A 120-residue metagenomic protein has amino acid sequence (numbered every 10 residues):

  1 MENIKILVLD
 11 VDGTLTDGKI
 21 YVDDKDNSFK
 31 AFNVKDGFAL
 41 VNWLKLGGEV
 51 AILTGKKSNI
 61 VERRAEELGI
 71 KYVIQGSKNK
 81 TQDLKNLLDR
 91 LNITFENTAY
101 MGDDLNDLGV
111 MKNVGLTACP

Functional and structural regions predicted by a protein language model:
M1-T81: Alpha-helical substrate-recognition element adjacent to the catalytic core
E2, L68, I93-E96, K112: Structured loop/turn residues at beta-strand edges in well-structured enzyme cores
K19, R63-R64, N86, G109-K112: Short, well-ordered secondary-structure micro-motifs
L40-K45, K85-N92, K112: Surface-exposed amphipathic alpha-helices with a cationic face
L46-A51, R90-T98, G115-L116: Short beta-strand/loop segments at the ligand-binding rim of alpha/beta enzyme cores
T54, Y100-P120: Acidic, Mg2+-coordinating phosphoryl-transfer loop and its flanking beta/alpha structural elements, shared across
I70-S77, L91-Y100, P120: Short, structured secondary-structure boundary patches
T81-L108: Conserved Lys-Pro-Asp/Glu-containing loop-to-beta segment of HAD-superfamily phosphomonoesterases, centered on
